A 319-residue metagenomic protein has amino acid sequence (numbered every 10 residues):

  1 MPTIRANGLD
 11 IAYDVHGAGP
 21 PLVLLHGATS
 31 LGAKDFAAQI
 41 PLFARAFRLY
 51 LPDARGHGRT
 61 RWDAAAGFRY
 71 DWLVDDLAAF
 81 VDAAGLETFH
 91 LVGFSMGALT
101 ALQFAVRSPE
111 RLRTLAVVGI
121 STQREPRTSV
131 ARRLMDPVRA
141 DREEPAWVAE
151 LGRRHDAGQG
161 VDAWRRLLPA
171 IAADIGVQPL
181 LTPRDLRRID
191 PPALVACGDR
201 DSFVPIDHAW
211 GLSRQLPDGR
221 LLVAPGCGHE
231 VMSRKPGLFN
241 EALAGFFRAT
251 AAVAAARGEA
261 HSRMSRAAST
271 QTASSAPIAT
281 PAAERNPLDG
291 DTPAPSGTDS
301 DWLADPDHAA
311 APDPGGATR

Functional and structural regions predicted by a protein language model:
L9-W62: Conserved HGGG/HGGXW glycine-rich cap/lid loop of the alpha/beta-hydrolase fold
D71-F89: Conserved acidic catalytic loop of the alpha/beta-hydrolase fold
L99-R107, L112-W147: Flexible "cap/lid" loop of the alpha/beta hydrolase fold
A170-D185: Active-site nucleophile elbow and catalytic-triad environment of alpha/beta-hydrolase enzymes
I189, V195-C197: Short beta-strand/loop motif that positions the catalytic acidic residue of the alpha/beta-hydrolase fold
P191, P205-R214: Short alpha-helix in the alpha/beta-hydrolase fold that links the catalytic acid
R200-V204: Acidic catalytic loop of the alpha/beta-hydrolase fold
G219-R220, P225-R266: Catalytic active-site module of serine/aspartate enzymes centered on a nucleophile-bearing elbow/loop
